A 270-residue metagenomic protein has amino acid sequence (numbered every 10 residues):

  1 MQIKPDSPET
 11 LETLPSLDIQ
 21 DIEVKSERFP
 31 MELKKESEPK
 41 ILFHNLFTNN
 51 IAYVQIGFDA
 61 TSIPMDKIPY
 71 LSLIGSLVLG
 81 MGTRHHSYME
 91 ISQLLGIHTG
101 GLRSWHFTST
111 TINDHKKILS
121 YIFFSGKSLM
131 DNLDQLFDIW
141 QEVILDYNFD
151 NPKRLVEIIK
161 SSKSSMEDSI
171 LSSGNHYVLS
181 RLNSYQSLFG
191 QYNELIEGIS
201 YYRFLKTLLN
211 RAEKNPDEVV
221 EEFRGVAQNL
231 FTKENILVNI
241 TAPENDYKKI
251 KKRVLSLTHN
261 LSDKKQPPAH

Functional and structural regions predicted by a protein language model:
M1-D66, Y201-V226, L230-H270: Proteolytic maturation boundary segments
N49-E213, K233-A242: M16 family metallopeptidases and their MPP-like homologs
